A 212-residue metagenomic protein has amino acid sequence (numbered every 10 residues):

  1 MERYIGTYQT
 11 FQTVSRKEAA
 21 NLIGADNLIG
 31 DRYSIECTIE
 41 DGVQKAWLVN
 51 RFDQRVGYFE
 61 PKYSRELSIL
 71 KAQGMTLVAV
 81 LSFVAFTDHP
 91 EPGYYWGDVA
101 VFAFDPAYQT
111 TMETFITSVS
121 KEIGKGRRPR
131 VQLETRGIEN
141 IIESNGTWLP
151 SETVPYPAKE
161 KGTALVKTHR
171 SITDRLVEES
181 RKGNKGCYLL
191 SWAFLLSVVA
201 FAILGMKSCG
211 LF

Functional and structural regions predicted by a protein language model:
M1-F212: Conserved active-site motif detector
